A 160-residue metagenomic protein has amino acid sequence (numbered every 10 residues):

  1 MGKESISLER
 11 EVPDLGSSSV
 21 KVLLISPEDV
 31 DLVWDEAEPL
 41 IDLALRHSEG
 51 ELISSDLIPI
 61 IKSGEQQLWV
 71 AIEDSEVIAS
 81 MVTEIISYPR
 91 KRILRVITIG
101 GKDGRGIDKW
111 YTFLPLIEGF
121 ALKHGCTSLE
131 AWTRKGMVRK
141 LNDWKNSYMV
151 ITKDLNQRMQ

Functional and structural regions predicted by a protein language model:
G2-L52: Short amphipathic alpha-helix that is part of the acyltransferase structural core
G2-L8, A131-Q160: Active-site/acyl-donor-binding loops of N-acyltransferases
S19, I93, Y148: A residue-level signal for beta-strand positions that form part of recognition/binding surfaces within mature
H47-L68: Active-site rim helix/loop that mediates acceptor-substrate recognition in acyltransferases
I61, E73, G119-A121: Structural motif
E65-R105: Conserved donor-binding loop and adjoining core beta-sheet/short helix segment in diverse acyl/aminoacyl transferases
P89-N142: Acyl-donor binding region in acyl/amide transferases
